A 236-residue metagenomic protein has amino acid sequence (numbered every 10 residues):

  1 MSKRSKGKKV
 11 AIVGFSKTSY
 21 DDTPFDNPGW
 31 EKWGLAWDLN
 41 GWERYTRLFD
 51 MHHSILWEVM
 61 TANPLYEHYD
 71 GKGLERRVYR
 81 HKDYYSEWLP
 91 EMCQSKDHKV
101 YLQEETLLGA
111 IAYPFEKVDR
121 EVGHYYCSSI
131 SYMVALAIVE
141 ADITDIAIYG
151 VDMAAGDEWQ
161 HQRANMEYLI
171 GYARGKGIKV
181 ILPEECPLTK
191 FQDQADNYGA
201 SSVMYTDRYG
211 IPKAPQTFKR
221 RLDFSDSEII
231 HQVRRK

Functional and structural regions predicted by a protein language model:
M1-K236: Metal-ion/cofactor- or nucleotide/acyl-coenzyme-handling active-site neighborhoods
